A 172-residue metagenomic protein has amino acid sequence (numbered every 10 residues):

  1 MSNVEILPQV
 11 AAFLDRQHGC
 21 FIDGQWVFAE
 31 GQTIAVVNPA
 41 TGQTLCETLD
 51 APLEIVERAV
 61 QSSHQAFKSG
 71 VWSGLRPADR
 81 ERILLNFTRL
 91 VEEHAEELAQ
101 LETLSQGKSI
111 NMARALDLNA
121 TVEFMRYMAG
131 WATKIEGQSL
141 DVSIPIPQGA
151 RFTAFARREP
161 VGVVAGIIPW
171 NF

Functional and structural regions predicted by a protein language model:
M1-A40, A66: Hydrophobic face of amphipathic alpha-helices that form TPR/SEL1-like repeat modules and related alpha-solenoid
I22-D23, E30, Q106, A129 (+3 more regions): Short glycine-rich loop/turn motifs that provide flexible caps or phosphate-binding loops at active sites
G24, G42, R80, M125 (+1 more regions): Residue-level signature of catalytic and energy-coupling elements of molecular machines, predominantly ATP/GTP-dependent
N38, D50, R158: Conserved strand-loop elements at the edges of beta-sheets that form or border functional pockets
L45-E136: Glycine-rich loop-to-alpha-helix module at the N-terminal edge of alpha/beta enzyme cores
V142-F172: Conserved small-residue-rich beta-alpha loop and adjacent elements that most often cradle the phosphate/pyrophosphate
